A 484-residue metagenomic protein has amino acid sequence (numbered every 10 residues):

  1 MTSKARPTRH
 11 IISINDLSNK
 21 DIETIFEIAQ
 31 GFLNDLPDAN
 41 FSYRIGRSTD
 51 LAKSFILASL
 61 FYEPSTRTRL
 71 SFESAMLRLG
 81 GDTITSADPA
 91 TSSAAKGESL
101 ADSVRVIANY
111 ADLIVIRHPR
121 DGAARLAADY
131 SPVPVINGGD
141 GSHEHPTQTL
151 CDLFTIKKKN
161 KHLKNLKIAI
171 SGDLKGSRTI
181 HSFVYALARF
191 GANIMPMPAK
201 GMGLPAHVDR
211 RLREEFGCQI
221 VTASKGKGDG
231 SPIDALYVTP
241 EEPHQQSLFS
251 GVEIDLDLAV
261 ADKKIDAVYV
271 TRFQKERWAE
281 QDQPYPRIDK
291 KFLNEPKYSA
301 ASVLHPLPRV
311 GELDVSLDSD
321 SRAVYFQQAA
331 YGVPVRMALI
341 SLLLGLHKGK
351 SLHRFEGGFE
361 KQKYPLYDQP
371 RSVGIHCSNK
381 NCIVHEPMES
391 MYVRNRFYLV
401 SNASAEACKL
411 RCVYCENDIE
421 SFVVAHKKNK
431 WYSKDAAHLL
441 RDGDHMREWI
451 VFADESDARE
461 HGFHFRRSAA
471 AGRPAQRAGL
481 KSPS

Functional and structural regions predicted by a protein language model:
T2-L70, S74: Positively charged, low-complexity intrinsically disordered leader regions
S3, P37-N40, T49, D112-A186 (+1 more regions): Anion-binding alpha/beta catalytic cores of soluble intermediary-metabolism enzymes, centered on
I56-Y110: Active-site cofactor/substrate anionic-group-binding motifs, chiefly glycine- and Lys/Arg-rich phosphate-binding loops
Y62-A75, K158-F249, E253-D262: Glycine-rich phosphate/diphosphate-binding loop of Rossmann-like nucleotide-binding domains
R213-A323: Rossmann-like adenosine-cofactor binding region
I375, L399-A403, D418-S484: Mature, structured domains enriched in cysteine- and short glycine motifs
S378-I383, V413-E416: Cys/His-coordinated zinc-binding microdomains
Y392-K409: Short linker/helix segments within small regulatory modules
